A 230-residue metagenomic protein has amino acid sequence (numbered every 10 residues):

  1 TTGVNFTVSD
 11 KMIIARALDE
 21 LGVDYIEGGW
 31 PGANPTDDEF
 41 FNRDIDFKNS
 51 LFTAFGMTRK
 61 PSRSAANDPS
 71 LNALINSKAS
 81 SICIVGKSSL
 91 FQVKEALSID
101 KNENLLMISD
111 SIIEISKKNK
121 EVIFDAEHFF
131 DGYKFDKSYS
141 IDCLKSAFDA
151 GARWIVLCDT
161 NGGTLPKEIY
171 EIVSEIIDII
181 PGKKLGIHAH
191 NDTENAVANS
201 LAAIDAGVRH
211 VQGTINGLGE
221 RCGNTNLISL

Functional and structural regions predicted by a protein language model:
T1-S229: Catalytic cores and adjacent flexible loops of soluble metabolic enzymes that perform enolate/carbanion chemistry on
